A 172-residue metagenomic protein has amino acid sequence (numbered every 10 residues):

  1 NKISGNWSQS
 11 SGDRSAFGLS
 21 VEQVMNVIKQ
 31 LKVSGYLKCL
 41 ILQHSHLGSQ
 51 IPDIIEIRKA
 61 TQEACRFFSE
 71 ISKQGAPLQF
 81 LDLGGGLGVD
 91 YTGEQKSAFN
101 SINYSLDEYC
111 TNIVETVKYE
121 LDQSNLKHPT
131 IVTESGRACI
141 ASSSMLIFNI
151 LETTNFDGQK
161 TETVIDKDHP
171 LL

Functional and structural regions predicted by a protein language model:
N1-L37: Conserved anion-binding
N1-W7, I41-S45, F80-G85: Non-cysteine beta-strand/loop elements that form the S-adenosyl-L-methionine
G5, S15-F17, S45, S49 (+2 more regions): Flexible, active-site-adjacent loop/turn segments at secondary-structure boundaries
W7-Q9, Q30-V33, I41, F68-I71 (+1 more regions): Homeobox/homeodomain signature
S11-R14, Q30, L47, K96 (+1 more regions): A general structural-boundary detector
V33-D53: Gly/Ser/Thr-enriched, mixed-charge loops and adjacent short helices that form phosphate/oxyanion-binding elements
S49-L172: C-terminal active-site-proximal or functional interface alpha/beta core segments in diverse enzymes
